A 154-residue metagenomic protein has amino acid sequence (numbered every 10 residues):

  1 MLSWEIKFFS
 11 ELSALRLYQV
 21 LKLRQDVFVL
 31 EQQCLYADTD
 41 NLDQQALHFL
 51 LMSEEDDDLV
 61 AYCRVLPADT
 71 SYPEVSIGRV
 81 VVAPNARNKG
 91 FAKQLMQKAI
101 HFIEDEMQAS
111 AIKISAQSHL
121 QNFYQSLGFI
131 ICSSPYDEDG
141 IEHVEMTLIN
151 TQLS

Functional and structural regions predicted by a protein language model:
M1-H48, M52-D58: Short amphipathic alpha-helix that is part of the acyltransferase structural core
T39-Q44, D69, D137-D139: A short beta-turn/loop motif at secondary-structure boundaries
L50, D57-P67, E74-V81: Conserved beta-strand in the GNAT
A68-I77, R87, E106-S110, G140-E142: A conserved beta-turn-beta hairpin within the catalytic core of GNAT-like acetyltransferases that forms part
V82, N88-H101: Conserved acetyl-CoA-binding loop-helix of GNAT-fold acetyltransferases
M96, I103-A116: Conserved GNAT acetyl-CoA-binding A-motif
K113-S115, Q125, I130-E145: Conserved catalytic-core motifs of GNAT/GCN5-like acyltransferases
I149-S154: Generic C-terminal helix-cap and adjacent flexible tail
